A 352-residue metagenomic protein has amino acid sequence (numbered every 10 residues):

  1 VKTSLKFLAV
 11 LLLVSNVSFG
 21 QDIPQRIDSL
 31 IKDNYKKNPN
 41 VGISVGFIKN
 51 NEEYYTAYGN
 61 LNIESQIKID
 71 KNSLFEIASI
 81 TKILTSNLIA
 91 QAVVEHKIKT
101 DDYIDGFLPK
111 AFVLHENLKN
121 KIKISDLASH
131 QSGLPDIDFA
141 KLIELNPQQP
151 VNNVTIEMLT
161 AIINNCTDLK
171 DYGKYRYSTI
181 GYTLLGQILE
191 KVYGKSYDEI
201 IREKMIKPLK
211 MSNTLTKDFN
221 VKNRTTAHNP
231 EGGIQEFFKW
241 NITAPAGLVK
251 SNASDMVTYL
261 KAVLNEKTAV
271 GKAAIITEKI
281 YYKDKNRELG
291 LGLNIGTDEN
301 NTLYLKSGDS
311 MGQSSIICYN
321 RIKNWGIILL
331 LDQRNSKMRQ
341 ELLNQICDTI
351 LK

Functional and structural regions predicted by a protein language model:
V1-I23: Bacterial Sec-dependent N-terminal signal peptides
D22, D298-T302, Q333-K352: Short, gly/Ser/Thr-rich active-site loops of penicillin-recognizing serine hydrolases
I23, I27, P39, Y54 (+12 more regions): Stable alpha-helical elements in mature extracytoplasmic
I23-F75, K97-K99, N164, N301: Short, conserved catalytic-motif segment at the N-terminal edge
K37-S44, E64-D126, L169-I180, A244-G247 (+1 more regions): Short active-site loop at a secondary-structure junction that contains or immediately precedes the catalytic residue(s)
I43-F47, N294, I317: Short beta-strand scaffold segments in enzyme catalytic cores
E116-M311: Short, surface-exposed loop or secondary-structure junction motifs that flank catalytic or metal-binding residues
K306, S315-Q333: Short, well-ordered beta-strand elements
